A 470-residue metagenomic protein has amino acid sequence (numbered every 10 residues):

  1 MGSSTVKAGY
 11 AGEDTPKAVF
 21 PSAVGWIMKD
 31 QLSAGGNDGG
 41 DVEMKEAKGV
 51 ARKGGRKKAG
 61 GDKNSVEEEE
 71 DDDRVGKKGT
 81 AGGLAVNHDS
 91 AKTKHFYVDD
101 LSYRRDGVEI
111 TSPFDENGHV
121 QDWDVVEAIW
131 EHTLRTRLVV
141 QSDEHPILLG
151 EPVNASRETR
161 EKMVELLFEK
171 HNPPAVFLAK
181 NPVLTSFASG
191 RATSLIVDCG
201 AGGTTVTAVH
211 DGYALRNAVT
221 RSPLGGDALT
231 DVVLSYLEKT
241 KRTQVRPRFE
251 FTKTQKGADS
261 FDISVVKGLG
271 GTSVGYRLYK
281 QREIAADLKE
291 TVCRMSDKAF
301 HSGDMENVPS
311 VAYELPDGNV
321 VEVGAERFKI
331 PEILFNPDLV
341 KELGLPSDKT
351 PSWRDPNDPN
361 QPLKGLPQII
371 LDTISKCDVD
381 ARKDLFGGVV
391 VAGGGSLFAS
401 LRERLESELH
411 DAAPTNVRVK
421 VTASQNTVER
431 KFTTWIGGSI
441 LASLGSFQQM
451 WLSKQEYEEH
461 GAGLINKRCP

Functional and structural regions predicted by a protein language model:
M1-C199, G203-P470: C-terminal region/appendage detector
